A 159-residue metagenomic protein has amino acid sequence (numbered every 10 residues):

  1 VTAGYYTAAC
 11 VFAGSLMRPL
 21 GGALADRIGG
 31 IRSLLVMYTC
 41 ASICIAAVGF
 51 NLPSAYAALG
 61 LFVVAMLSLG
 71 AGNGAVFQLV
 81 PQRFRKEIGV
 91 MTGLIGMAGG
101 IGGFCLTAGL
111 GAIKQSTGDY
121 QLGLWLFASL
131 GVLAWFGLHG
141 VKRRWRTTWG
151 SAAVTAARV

Functional and structural regions predicted by a protein language model:
V1-F12, V90, L122-W125: Loop-to-transmembrane helix entry
V11-P19, G100-F104: Residue-level signature of mid-helix packing/kink "hotspots" within the transmembrane helices of 12-pass Major
M17-G29: Helix-to-loop junctions at the C-terminal end of transmembrane segments in multipass secondary transporters
L24-A25, G109-G118: Interfacial helix-cap and linker-helix signal at transmembrane-aqueous boundaries of multi-pass secondary transporters
D26-Y38: Cytoplasmic membrane-interface "Motif A"-like loop-to-helix N-cap segments of 12-TM Major Facilitator Superfamily
T39-P53: C-terminal ends and interior cores of transmembrane alpha-helices in multi-pass membrane transporters/permeases
A71-F84: Intracellular juxtamembrane helix-capping segments at the cytosolic ends of symmetry-related transmembrane helices
L122-G140: Symmetry-related core transmembrane helices of the 12-TM Major Facilitator Superfamily/SLC fold
